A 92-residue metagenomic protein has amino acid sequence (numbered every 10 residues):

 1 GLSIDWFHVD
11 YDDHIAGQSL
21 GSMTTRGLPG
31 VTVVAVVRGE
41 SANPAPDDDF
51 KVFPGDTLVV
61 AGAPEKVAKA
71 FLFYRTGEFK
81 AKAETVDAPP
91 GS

Functional and structural regions predicted by a protein language model:
G1-D5: Active-site pocket-lining segment
W6, D10-A83: Cytosolic Rossmann-like ligand/nucleotide-binding regulatory domains
V60, P90-G91: Short, basic, helix/turn surface patches
T85, G91-S92: Helix-rich terminal scaffold detector
